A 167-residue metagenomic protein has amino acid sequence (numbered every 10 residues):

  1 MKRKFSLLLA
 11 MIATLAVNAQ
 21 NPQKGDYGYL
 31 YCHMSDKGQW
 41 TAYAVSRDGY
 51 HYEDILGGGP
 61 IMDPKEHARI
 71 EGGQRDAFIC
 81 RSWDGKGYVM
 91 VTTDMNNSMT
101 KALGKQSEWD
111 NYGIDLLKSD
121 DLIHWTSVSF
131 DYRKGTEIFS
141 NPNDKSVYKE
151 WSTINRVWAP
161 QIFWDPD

Functional and structural regions predicted by a protein language model:
M1-K2, G73: Intrinsically disordered, low-complexity sequence elements enriched in Ser/Thr/Gly/Pro
K2-L9: Sec-dependent signal peptide recognition, specifically the positively charged N-region followed immediately by
A10-N18: Hydrophobic h-region of N-terminal signal peptides that target proteins for export in Gram-negative bacteria
A19-D167: Carbohydrate-active catalytic/glycan-binding domains of CAZyme proteins, especially the secreted or lumenal ectodomains
